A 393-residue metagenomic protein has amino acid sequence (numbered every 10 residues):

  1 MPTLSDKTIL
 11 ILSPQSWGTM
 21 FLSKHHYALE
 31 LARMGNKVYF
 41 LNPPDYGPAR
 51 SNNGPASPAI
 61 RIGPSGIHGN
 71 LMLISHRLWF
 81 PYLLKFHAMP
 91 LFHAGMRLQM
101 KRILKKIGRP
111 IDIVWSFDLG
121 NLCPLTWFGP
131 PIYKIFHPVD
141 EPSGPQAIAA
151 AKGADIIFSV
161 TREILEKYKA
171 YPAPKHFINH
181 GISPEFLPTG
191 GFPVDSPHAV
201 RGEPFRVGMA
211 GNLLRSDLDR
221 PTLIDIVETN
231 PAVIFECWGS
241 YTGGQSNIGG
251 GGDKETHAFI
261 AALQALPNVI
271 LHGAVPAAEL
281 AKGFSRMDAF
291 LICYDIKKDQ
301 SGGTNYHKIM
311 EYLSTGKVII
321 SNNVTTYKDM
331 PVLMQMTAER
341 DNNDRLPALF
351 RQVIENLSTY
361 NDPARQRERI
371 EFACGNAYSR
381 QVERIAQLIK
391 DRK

Functional and structural regions predicted by a protein language model:
G18-L22, A278-G283, F290-L313, I320-P331: Nucleotide-sugar-dependent
G35, D288, G316-K317: A short alpha->beta transition loop at the rim of the catalytic pocket in nucleotide-sugar-dependent
P145-I148, I182-E203: Acidic anion/phosphate-binding donor-loop and adjacent secondary structure in glycosyltransferase catalytic cores
E163, G181: Carbohydrate-associated surface elements
V194, D341, S358-D391: A charged, aromatic-enriched C-terminal amphipathic alpha-helix characteristic of glycosyltransferases across folds
A199-L218, L223-E228, F235-W238, C374: Conserved donor-binding/catalytic core segment of Leloir-type glycosyltransferases
G239, I248-A281: Nucleotide-activated donor-binding/catalytic signature segment of Leloir-type glycosyltransferases, i.e., the conserved
K328-I354: Change "using UDP/GDP/dTDP sugars" to "using nucleotide sugars
